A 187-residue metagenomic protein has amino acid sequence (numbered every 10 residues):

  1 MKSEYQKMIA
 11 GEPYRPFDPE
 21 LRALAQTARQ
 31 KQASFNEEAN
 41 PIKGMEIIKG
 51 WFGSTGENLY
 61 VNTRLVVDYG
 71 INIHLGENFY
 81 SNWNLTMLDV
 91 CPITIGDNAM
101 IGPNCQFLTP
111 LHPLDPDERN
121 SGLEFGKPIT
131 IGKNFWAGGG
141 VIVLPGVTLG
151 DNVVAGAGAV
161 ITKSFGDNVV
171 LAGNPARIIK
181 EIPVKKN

Functional and structural regions predicted by a protein language model:
M1-N58, A176-N187: Terminal amphipathic alpha-helical/low-complexity segments used for targeting or macromolecular assembly
Y5-Q6, W51, S121, P128 (+1 more regions): Short secondary-structure boundary/capping segments
K49, T63-V66: Arg/Lys-rich RNA-binding interfaces used to dock onto structured RNA substrates
Y60, W136, V154, V170-A172: Short-chain dehydrogenase/reductase
L65-L149, N174-N187: Flexible, glycine/small-residue-enriched loop-and-beta-strand segment within the central core of proteins
N152-S164: C-terminal/domain-terminus segments
F165-D167, A172-P175: Acidic, glycine-centered active-site loop in nucleotide-sugar glycosyltransferases
